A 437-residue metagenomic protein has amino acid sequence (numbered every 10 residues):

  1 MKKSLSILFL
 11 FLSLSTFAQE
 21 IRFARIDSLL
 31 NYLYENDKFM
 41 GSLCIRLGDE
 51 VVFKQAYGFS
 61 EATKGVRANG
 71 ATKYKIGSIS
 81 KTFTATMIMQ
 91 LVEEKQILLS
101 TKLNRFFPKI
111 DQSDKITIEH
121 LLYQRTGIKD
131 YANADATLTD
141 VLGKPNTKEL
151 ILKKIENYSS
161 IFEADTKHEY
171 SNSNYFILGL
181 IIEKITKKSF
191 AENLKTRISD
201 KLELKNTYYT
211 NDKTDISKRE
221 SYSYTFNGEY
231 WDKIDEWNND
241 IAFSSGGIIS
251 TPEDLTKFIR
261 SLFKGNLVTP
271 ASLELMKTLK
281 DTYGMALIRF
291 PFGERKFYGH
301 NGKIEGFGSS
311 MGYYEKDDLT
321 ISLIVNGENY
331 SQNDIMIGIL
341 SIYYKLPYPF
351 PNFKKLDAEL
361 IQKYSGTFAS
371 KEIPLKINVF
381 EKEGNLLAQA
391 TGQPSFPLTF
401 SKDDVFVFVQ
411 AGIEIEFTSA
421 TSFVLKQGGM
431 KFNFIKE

Functional and structural regions predicted by a protein language model:
M1-R22: Bacterial Sec-dependent N-terminal signal peptides
Q19-Q55, T186, E192-K195, D200 (+1 more regions): Catalytic loop of the DD-peptidase/beta-lactamase superfamily, centered on the K-T-G motif and neighboring
I21, R25-L29, S78, F83 (+12 more regions): Extracytoplasmic/secreted proteins, especially bacterial periplasmic and envelope-associated proteins
I26, L33-S42, T63-Y123, F162-S173 (+2 more regions): Short active-site loop at a secondary-structure junction that contains or immediately precedes the catalytic residue(s)
L47, V51, K109-I110, T210-S217: Short, solvent-exposed turn/loop segments enriched in Gly/Ser/Thr/Pro and often Arg
E61, D114-M311: Short, surface-exposed loop or secondary-structure junction motifs that flank catalytic or metal-binding residues
E61-N69, S331-G338: A short, polar/charged loop-to-alpha-helix boundary motif
P108-D111, E183, V325: Alpha-solenoid HEAT/Armadillo repeat architecture
